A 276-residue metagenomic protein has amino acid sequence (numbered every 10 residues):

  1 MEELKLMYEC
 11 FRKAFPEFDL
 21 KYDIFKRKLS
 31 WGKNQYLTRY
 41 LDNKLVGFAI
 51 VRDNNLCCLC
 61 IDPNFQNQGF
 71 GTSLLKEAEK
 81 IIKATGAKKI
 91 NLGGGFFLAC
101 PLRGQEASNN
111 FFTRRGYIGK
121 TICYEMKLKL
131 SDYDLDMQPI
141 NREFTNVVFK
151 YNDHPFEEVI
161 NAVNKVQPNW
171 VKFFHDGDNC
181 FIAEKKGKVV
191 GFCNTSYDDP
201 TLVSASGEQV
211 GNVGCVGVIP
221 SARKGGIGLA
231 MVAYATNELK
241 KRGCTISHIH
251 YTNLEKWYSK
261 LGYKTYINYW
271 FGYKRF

Functional and structural regions predicted by a protein language model:
M1-R27, W31, T38-Y40, L45 (+2 more regions): Short amphipathic alpha-helix that is part of the acyltransferase structural core
F18-Y36, L41, V46-N54, C58 (+1 more regions): A conserved beta-strand-loop-helix scaffold within acyl/acetyltransferase catalytic domains
G47, T121-Y124, G191, I267: A structural microfeature
L56-Q68, G95-F96, V213-R223, N253: A short, internal acetyl-CoA/4′-phosphopantetheine-binding micro-motif in the GNAT/acyltransferase core
N67-I82, C215-V218, K224-N237, K241 (+2 more regions): Conserved acetyl-CoA-binding loop-helix of GNAT-fold acetyltransferases
K76-F144, G272-K274: Acyl-donor-binding surface of acyltransferase catalytic domains
N237-F276: Short hairpin/turn module used for nucleic-acid contact or packing/dimerization
